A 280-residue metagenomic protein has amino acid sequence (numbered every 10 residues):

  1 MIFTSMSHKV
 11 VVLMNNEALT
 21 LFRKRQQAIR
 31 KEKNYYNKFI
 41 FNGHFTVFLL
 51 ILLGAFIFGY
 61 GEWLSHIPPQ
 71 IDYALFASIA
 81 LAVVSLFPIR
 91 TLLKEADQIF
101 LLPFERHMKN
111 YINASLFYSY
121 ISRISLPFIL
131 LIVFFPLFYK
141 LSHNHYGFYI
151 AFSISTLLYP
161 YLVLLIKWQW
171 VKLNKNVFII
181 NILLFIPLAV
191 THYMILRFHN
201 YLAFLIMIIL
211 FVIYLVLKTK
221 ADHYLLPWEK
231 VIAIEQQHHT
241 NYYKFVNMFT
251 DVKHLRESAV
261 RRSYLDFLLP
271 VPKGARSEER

Functional and structural regions predicted by a protein language model:
M1-Q98, K109-R280: Hydrophobic alpha-helical transmembrane segments of membrane proteins
L102-H107: Short helix-to-coil transition segments within interhelical loops that connect adjacent transmembrane helices
